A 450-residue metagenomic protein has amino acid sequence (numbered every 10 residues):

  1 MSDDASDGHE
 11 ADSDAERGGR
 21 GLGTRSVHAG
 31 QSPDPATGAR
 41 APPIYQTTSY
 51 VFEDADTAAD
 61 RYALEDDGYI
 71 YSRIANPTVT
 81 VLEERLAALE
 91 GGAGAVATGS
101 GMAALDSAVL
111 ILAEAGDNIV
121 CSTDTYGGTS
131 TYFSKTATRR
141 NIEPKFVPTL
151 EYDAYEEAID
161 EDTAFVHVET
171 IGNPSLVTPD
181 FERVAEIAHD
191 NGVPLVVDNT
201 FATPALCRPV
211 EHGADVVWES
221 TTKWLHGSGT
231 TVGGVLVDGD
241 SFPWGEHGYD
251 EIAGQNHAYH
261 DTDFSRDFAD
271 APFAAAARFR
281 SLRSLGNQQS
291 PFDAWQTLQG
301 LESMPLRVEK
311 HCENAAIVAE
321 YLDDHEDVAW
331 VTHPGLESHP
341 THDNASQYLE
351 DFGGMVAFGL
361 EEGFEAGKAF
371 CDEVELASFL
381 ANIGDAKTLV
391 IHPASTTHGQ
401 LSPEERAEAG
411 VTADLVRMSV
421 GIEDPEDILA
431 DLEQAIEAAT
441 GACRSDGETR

Functional and structural regions predicted by a protein language model:
M1-D12, N382, T388-R450: PLP-dependent enzyme catalytic core of the Aspartate aminotransferase-like
D3-I44, L236: Short conserved active-site loop signatures built around small residues
D14, S32-P35, V96-D323: Conserved PLP-enzyme active-site core in the AAT-like
Q31-P33, Q46-E53, K223, D240-S241 (+9 more regions): Glycine-rich beta-alpha junction loops
D54-D106, T131-K135: Conserved N-terminal alpha-helix of the aminotransferase class I/II PLP-enzyme fold
G92, L322-V331: Short acidic amphipathic segments
Q296-L306, G354-E361, R417-G421: Short, well-ordered beta-strand elements within core beta-sheets of diverse protein domains
D327-V416: Conserved C-terminal alpha-helix-loop-beta "cap" of PLP-dependent enzymes that closes/shapes the active-site mouth
